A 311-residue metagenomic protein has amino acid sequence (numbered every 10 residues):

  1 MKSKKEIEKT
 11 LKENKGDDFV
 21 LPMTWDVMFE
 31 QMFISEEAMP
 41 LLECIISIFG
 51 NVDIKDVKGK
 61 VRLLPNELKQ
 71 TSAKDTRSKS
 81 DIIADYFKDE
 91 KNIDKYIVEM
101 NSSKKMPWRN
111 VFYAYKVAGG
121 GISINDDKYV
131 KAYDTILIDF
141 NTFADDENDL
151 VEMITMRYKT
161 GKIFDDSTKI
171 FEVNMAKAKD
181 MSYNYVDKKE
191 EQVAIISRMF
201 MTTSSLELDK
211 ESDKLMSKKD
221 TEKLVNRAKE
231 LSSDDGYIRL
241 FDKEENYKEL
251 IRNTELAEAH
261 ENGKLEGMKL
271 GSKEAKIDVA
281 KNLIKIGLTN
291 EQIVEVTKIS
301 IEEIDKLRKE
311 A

Functional and structural regions predicted by a protein language model:
M1-K169, K179-M181, E258, N262: Accessory alpha/beta interaction modules
K2-F19, V27, C44, N66 (+2 more regions): Short, charged alpha-helical interaction segments and adjacent helix-coil junctions
M32, E36, F49, N141 (+4 more regions): Generic structural signal for hydrophobic core residues of well-folded globular domains
V117-I122, R157-I163, A194-S197, R239 (+2 more regions): Short, surface-exposed linear patches
V151-Y158, V186-V193, E244: Short intrinsically disordered coil segments
D166, F171-L224: An acidic, glycine-/histidine-flanked metal-binding catalytic module
